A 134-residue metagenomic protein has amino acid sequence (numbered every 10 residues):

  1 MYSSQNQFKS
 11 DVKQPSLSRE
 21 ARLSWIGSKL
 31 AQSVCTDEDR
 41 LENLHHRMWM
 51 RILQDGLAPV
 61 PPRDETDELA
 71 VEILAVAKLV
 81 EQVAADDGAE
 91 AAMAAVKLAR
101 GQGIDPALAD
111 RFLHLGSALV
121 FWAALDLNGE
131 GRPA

Functional and structural regions predicted by a protein language model:
M1-A134: Histidine- and acidic-residue-rich, metal-dependent catalytic cores
